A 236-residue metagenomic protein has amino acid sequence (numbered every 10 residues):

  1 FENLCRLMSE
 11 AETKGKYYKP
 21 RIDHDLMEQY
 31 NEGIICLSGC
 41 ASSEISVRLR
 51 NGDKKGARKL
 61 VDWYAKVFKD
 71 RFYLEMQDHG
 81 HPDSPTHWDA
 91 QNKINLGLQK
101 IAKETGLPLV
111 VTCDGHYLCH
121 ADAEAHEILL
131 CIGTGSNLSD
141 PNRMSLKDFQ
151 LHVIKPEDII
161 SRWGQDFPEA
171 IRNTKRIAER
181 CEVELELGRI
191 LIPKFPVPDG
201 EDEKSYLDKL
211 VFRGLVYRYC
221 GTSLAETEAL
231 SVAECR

Functional and structural regions predicted by a protein language model:
F1-R236: Phosphodiester-processing cores and adjacent nucleic acid-binding clamps
